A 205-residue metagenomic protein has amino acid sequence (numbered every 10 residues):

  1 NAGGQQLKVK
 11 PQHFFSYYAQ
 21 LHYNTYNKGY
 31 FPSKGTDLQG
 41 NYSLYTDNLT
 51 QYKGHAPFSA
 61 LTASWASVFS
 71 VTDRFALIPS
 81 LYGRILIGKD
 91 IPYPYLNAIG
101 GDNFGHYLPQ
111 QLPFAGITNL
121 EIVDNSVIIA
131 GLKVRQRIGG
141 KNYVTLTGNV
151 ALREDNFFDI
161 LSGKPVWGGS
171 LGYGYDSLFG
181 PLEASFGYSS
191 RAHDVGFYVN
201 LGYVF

Functional and structural regions predicted by a protein language model:
N1-F14: Short, flexible helix-coil linker/hinge segments at the edges of structured domains or between repeats
L7, Y17-H22, Y26-I138: C-terminal outer-membrane beta-barrel translocator/porin domains of Gram-negative envelope proteins and their
F14, G35, T72-A76, G139-Y143 (+2 more regions): Strand-connecting loop/turn motifs
Y18, Y173-G180, A184, D194-F205: Outer-membrane beta-barrel "beta-signal"
L49, D155-N156, P181-E183: Short small-residue beta-strand/loop micro-motif enriched in glycine and branched aliphatics
K133-W167: C-terminal hydrophobic structural anchor segments that stabilize assembly/packing rather than catalytic chemistry
F186-S190: Short, exposed beta-strand-loop hairpins at the edges of beta-sheets in extracellular/periplasmic proteins
